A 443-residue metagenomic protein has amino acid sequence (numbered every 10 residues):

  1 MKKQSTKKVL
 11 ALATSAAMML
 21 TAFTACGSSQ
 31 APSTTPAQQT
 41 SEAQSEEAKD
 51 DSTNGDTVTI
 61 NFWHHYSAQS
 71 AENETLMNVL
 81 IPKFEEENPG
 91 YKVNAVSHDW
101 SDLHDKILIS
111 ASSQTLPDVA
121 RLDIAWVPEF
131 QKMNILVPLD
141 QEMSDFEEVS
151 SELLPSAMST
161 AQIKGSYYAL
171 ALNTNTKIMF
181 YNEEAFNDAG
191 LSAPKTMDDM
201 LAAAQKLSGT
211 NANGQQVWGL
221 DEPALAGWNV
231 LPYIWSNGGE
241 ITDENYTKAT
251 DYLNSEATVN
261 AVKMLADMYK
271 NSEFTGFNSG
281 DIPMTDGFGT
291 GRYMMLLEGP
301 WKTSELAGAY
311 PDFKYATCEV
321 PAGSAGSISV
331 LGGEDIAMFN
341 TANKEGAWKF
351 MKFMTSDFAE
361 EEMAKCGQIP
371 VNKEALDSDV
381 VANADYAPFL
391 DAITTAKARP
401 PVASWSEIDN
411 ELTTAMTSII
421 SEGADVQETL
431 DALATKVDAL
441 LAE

Functional and structural regions predicted by a protein language model:
K8-L12, G27-I135, S144-E147, A193 (+9 more regions): Conserved N-terminal structural module of periplasmic/extracytoplasmic solute-binding proteins
T21-A25: C-terminal motif of bacterial Sec signal peptides marking the signal peptidase cleavage site
P82, E86-E87, K92, D188-A189 (+7 more regions): Extracytoplasmic/periplasmic substrate-recognition and gating elements
D99, I124-K177, L201, N229-Y233 (+2 more regions): Hinge/lid segment of periplasmic solute-binding proteins
D140-L153, T210-N213, W218-L220, G239-N260 (+5 more regions): Short, solvent-exposed loop/beta-turn-alpha elements that line the ligand-binding surface or hinge of extracytoplasmic
S156, P311, Y315-C318, A364-T414 (+1 more regions): Long, aromatic- and glycine/proline-rich binding clefts that accommodate carbohydrate-like moieties
I163-L172, K177, D199-T250, Y293: Extracytoplasmic/periplasmic solute-binding protein
A204-K206, T247-F277: Glycine-centered hinge/linker elements that transmit conformational signals in sensory and ligand-binding systems
